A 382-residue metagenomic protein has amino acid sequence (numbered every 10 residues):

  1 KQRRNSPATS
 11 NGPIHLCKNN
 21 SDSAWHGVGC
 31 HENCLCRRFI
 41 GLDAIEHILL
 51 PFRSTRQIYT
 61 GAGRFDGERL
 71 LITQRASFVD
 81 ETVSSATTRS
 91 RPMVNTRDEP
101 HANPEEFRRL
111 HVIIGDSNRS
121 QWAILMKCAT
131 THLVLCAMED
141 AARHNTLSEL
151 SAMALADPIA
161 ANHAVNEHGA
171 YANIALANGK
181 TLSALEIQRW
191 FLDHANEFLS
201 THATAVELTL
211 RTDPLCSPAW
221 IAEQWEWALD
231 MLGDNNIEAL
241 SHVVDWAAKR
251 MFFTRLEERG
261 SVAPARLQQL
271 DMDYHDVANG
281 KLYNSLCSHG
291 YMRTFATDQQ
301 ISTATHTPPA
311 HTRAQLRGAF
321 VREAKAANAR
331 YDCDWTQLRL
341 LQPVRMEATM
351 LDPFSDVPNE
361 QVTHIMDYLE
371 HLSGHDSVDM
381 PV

Functional and structural regions predicted by a protein language model:
K1-N19, T146-E149, A170-P218: Active-site acidic/histidine clusters and adjacent loop/turn architecture that either coordinate catalytic ions
G12-G179: Loop-rich catalytic cores of soluble enzymes, especially ATP-dependent carboxylate-amine ligases and other
W25-V28, L42, W122, W190 (+4 more regions): A residue-identity detector for tryptophan
C30, C36, I40, T204-A205 (+3 more regions): A broad "ordered helical/assembly scaffold" signature
E32, E46, E68, E81 (+15 more regions): Glutamate identity and glutamate-enriched acidic tracts
P51-T55, C136, D140-R143, L192 (+4 more regions): Generic surface-pattern signal
S120, T181-S183, T312: General structural signal for secondary-structure boundaries
R211-V382: Substrate-recognition/cap regions that form aromatic- and gly/pro-loop-enriched pockets for small-molecule ligands
